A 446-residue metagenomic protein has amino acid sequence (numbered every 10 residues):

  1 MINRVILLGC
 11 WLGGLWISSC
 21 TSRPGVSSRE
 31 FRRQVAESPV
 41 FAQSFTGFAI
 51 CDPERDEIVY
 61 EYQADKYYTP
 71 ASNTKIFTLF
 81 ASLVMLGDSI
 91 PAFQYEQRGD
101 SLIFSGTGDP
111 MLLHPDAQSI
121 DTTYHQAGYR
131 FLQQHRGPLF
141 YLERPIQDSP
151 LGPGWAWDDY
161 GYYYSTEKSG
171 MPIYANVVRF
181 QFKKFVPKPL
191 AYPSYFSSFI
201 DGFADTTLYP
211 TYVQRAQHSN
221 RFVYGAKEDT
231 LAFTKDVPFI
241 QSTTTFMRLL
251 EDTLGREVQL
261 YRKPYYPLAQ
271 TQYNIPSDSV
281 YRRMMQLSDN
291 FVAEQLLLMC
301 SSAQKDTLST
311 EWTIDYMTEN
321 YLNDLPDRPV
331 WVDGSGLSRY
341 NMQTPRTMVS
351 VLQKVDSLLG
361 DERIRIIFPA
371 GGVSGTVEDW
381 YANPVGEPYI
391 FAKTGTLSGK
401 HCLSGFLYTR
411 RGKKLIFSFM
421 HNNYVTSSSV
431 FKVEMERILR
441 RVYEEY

Functional and structural regions predicted by a protein language model:
M1-R33: Bacterial Sec-dependent N-terminal signal peptides
C20-Y67, L86-S89, H125-R136: Beta-lactamase-like hydrolase cores
S27, V40-A42, K66-T74, L112-Y124 (+11 more regions): Extracytoplasmic/periplasmic, Sec-exported soluble proteins
V35, M85-D327, R441-E445: Conserved serine DD-peptidase/penicillin-binding transpeptidase domain and beta-lactam-recognizing active-site
F48-I50, F93-E96, S404: Short beta-strand scaffold segments in enzyme catalytic cores
E54-D56, K66-T69, G108-L112, P145-D148 (+7 more regions): Solvent-exposed loop/turn segments at secondary-structure junctions within structured extracellular/periplasmic domains
D56, P70-D88, M171, L249-L250 (+2 more regions): Active-site SXXK
V59-E61, Q272, L297-Y446: Small-residue-rich helix-loop
